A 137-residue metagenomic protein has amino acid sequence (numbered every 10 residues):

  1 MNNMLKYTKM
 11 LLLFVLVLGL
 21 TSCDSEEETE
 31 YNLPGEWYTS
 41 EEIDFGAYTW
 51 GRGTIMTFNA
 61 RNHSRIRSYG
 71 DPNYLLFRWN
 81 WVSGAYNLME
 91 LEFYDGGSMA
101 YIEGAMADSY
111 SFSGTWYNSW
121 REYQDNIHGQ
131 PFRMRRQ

Functional and structural regions predicted by a protein language model:
M1-L11: Bacterial N-terminal signal peptides that target proteins for export
G19-S22: C-terminal motif of bacterial Sec signal peptides marking the signal peptidase cleavage site
D24-E26: Bacterial signal peptide processing site
L33-I55: Post-signal peptide N-terminal segment of mature Sec-exported envelope proteins
W37, A60-S64, A85: A short glycine-rich beta-turn/N-cap micro-motif
I43-W50, R65-W120: Contiguous, well-ordered beta-strand patches that form the walls/edges of small beta-barrel/beta-sandwich domains
D125-I127: Short, solvent-exposed loop/turn segments at conserved positions within beta-propeller repeat blades
G129-Q137: Short, low-complexity, Pro/Ser/Thr/Gly-rich segments in the mature regions of secreted, periplasmic
